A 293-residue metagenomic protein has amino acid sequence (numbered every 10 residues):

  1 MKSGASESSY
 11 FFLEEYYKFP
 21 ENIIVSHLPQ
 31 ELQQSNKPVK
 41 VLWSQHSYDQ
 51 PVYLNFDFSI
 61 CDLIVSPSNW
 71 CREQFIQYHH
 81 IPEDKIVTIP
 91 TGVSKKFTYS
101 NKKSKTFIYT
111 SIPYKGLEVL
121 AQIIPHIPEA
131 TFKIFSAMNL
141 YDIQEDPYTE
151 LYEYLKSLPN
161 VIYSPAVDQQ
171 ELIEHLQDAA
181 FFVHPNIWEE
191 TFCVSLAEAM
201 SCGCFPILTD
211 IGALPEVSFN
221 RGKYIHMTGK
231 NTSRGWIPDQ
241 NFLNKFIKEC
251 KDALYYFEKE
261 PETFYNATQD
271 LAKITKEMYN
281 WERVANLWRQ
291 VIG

Functional and structural regions predicted by a protein language model:
G4, I237-K248, E258-I292: A charged, aromatic-enriched C-terminal amphipathic alpha-helix characteristic of glycosyltransferases across folds
Y10-F75, H80: Extended catalytic core of nucleotide-activated donor transferases of GT-like folds
V52-N55, E73-Q77, D84-T106: Acidic anion/phosphate-binding donor-loop and adjacent secondary structure in glycosyltransferase catalytic cores
S100-K115, L120-P125, K133: Conserved donor-binding/catalytic core segment of Leloir-type glycosyltransferases
D146-Q170: Nucleotide-activated donor-binding/catalytic signature segment of Leloir-type glycosyltransferases, i.e., the conserved
Q177-T191, C204: Acidic donor-binding loop of glycosyltransferase active sites
F205-L208, P215: Short hydrophobic beta-strand element within catalytic cores of glycosyltransferases and related nucleotide-activated
P215-L254: Change "using UDP/GDP/dTDP sugars" to "using nucleotide sugars
